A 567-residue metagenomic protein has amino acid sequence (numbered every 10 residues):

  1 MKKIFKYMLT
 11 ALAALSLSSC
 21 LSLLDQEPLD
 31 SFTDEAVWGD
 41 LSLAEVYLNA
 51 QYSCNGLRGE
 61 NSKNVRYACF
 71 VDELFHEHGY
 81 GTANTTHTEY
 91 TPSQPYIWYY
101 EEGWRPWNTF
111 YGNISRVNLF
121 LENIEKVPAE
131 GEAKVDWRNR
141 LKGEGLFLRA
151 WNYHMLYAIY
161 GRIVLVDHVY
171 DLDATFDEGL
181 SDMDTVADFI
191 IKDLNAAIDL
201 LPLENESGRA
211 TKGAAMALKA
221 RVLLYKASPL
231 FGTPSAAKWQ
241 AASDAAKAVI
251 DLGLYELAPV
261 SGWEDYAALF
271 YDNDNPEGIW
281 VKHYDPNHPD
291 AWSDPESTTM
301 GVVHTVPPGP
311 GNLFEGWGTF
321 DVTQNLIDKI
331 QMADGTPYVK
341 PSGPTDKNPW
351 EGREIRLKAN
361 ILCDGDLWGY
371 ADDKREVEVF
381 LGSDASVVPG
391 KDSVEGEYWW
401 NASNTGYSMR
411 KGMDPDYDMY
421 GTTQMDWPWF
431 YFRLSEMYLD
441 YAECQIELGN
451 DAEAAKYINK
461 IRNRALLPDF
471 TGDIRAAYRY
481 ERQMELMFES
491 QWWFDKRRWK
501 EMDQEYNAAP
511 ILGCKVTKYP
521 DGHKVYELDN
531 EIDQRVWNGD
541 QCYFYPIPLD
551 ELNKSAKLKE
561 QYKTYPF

Functional and structural regions predicted by a protein language model:
M1-S19: Sec-dependent bacterial lipoprotein signal peptides
C20-A68, W98, D334-T336, S342 (+2 more regions): Membrane-proximal, proline-rich intrinsically disordered regions
C20-L21, F110-Y111, F189, Y266-M332 (+4 more regions): Long, intrinsically disordered, low-complexity segments
D40, E45-G59, T82-Y160, F176-D188 (+8 more regions): Conserved, well-structured interaction surfaces
Y157-A158, R162-V164, N205, Y225-P234 (+1 more regions): Short coil/turn linking the two alpha-helices of tandem helical-hairpin repeats
K340-R433: Flexible, polar/acidic helix-loop-strand segments at domain edges
